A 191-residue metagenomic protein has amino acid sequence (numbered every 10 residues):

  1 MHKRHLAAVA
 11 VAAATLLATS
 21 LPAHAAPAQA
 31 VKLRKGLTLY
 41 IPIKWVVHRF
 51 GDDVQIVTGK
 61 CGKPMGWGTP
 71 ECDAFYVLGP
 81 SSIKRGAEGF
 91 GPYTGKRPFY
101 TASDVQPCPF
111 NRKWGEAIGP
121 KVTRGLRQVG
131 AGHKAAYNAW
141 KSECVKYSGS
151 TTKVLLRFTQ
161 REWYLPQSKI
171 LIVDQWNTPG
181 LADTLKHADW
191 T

Functional and structural regions predicted by a protein language model:
M1-A26: Secretory targeting and sorting signals
A26-K32: Cleaved targeting-peptide boundary
L33, W114, R157-Q167, K186-W190: Composition-driven, intrinsically disordered low-complexity tracts enriched in small residues
L33-K113, A117: Secretory pathway targeting signatures of secreted, lumenal, and periplasmic proteins
W45, L165-T191: Surface-exposed amphipathic alpha-helical segments
T58-P64, S142-C144, Q175-P179: Secondary-structure transition/turn motif
A87-W163: Signature of long, low-cysteine stretches enriched in small and polar/charged residues
